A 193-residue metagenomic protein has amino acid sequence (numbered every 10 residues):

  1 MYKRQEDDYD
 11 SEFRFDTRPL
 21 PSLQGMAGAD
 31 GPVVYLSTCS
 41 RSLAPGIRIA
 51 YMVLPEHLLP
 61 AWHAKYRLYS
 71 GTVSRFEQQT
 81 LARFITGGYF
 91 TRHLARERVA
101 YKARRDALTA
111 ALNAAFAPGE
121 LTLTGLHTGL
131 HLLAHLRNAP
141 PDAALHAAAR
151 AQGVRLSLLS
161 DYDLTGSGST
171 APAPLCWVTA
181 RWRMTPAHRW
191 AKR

Functional and structural regions predicted by a protein language model:
M1-Y2: Short, small-residue-biased leader/transition segments that mark boundaries at the very start of proteins
D8-D10: Conserved Walker B
M26-A61: Active-site PLP attachment segment
V53, L133-H135, V178-A180: Short hydrophobic/aromatic beta-strand micro-patches that form the beta-sheet surface supporting nucleotide- or nucleic
H57-E77: Active-site C-terminal subdomain of aminotransferase-like
H63-Y66, G87-T109, A139: Structural signature of PLP-dependent enzymes
V99-T109, L121-H135, L145-A148: Conserved glycine-rich beta-strand-loop-beta hairpin in the small C-terminal domain of fold type I
A151, S167-R193: PLP-dependent enzyme catalytic core of the Aspartate aminotransferase-like
